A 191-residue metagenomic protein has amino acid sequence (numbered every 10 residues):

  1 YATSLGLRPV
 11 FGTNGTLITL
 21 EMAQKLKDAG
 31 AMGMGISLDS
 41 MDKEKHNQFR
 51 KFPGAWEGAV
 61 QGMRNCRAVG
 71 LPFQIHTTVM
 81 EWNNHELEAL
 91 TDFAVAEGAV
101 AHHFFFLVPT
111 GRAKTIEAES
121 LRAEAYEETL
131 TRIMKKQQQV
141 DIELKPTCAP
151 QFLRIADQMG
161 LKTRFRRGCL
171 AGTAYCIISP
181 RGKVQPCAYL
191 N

Functional and structural regions predicted by a protein language model:
Y1-G12, T16-M32, A68: Conserved Radical SAM active-site core
R8, Q24, D28-A29, S37-V184 (+1 more regions): Radical SAM enzyme [4Fe-4S]-AdoMet core and its adjacent flexible, acidic and glycine-rich loops/tails across
